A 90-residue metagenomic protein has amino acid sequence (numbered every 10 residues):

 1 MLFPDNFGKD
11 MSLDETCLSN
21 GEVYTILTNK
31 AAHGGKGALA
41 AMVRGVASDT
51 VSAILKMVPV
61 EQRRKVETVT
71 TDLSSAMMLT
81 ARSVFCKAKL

Functional and structural regions predicted by a protein language model:
M1-K87: RNase H-like nuclease fold core
L90: Glycine-rich phosphate-binding loop and adjoining helix at the ATP-binding site of ATP-dependent phosphoryl-transfer
